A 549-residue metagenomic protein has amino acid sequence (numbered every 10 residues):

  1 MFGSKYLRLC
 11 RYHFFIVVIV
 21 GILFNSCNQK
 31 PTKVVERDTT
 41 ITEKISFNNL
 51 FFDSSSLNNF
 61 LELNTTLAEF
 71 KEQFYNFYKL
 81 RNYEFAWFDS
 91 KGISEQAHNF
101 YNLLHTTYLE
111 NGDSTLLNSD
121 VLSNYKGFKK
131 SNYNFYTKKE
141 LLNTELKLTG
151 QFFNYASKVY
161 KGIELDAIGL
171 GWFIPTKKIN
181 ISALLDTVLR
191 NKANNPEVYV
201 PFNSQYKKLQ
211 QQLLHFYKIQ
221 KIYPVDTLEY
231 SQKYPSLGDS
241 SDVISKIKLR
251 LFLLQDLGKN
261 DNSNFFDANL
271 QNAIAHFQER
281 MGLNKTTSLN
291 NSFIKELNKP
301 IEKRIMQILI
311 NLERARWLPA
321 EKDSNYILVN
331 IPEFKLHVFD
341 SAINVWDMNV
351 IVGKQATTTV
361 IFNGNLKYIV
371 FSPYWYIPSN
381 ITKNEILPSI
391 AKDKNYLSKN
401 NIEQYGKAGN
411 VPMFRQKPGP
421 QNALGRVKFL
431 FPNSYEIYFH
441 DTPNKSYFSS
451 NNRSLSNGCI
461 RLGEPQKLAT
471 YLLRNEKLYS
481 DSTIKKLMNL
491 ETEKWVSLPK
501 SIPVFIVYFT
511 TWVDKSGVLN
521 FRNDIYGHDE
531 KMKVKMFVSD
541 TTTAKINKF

Functional and structural regions predicted by a protein language model:
M1-C10: N-terminal secretory signal peptides that target proteins for export/translocation
F2, N28-K79, F153, F173 (+1 more regions): Well-ordered beta-sheet/strand-loop patches within structured domains
R11-V17: Sec-dependent signal peptide recognition, specifically the positively charged N-region followed immediately by
L23-S26: C-terminal motif of bacterial Sec signal peptides marking the signal peptidase cleavage site
N28-K177: Cationic-aromatic interfacial patches
A183-V188: Long, highly charged low-complexity segments enriched in Glu/Asp and Lys/Arg with interspersed Ser/Thr
